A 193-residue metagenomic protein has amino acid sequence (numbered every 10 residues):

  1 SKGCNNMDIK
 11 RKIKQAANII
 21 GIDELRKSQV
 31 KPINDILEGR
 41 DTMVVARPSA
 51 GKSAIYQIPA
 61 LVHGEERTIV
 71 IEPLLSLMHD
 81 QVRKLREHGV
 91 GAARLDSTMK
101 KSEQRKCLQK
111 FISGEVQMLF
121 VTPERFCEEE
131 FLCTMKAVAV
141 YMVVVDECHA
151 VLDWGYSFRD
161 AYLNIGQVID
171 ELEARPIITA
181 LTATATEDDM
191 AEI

Functional and structural regions predicted by a protein language model:
S1-N6: Short, Lys/Arg-enriched N-terminal segments with co-localized hydrophobic residues within the first ~10-30 amino acids
D8-V45: Conserved pre-motif I regulatory segment
E38-V44, E65-R67, E115-Q117, I177: Pre-Walker A (Motif I) flank of P-loop NTPase domains
G39-I58, I71-E72, L181-T182: Walker A/P-loop
V44, V70, A93, L119-V121 (+2 more regions): Hydrophobic positions in the central parallel beta-sheet of the AAA+
Q57, M99-M142, L152-Y156: Conserved helix/coil segment N-terminal to the catalytic DExD/H
E66-H88, M99, E103, T122 (+1 more regions): Conserved Walker A/P-loop ATP-binding site and its immediately adjacent core in helicase/helicase-like ATPase domains
K136-V145, H149-I193: Post-DEXD/H (motif II) to motif III coupling segment of the RecA-like Helicase ATP-binding lobe
